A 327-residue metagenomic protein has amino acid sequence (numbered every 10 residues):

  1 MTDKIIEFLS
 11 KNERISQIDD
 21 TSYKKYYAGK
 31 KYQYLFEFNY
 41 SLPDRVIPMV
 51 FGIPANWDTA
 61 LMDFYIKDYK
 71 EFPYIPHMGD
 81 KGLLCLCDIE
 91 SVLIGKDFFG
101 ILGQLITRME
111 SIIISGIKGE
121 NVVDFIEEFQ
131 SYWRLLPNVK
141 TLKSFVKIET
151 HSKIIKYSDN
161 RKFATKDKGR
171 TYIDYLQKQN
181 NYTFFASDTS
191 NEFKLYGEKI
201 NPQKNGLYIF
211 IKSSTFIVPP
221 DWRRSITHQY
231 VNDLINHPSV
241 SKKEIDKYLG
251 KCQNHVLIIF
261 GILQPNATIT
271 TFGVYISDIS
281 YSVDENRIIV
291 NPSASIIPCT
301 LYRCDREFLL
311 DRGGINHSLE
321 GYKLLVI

Functional and structural regions predicted by a protein language model:
M1-D20: Generic start-of-chain signal for non-secretory N-termini
M1-K4, K30-F38, V46, N121-V139: Non-catalytic N-terminal targeting/anchoring module and adjacent flexible stem/linker that precedes the structured
I15, D20-I89, G100: Compact alpha/beta protein-protein interaction domains typified by the UBC
I18-K24, S115-R134, V240-G261: Short glycine-rich, low-complexity/disordered patches
N39-P43, P54-N56, K67-E71, I89-L93 (+10 more regions): Generic structural motif
L61-P137: Glycine-centered motif in EGF-like
S144-Y322: Glycine/serine-rich phosphate-binding loop and adjoining beta1-alpha1 elements at the start of nucleotide-handling
L324-V326: Hydrophobic Val/Ile/Leu positions in short beta-strands of Rossmann-like dinucleotide-binding domains
